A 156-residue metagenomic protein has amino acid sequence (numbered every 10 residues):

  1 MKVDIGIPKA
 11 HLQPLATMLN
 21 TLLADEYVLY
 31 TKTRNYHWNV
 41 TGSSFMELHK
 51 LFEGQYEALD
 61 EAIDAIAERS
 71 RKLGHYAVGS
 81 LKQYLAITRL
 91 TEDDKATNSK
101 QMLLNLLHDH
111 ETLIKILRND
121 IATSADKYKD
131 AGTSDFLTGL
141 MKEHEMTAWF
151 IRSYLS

Functional and structural regions predicted by a protein language model:
M1-L22, S99, L103: Disorder-to-helix initiation segments
K2, N35, V40-M46, Y76-G79 (+2 more regions): Residue-level signal for pocket-adjacent positions within structured domains
I7-P14, V28-G54, R118-G132: Helix-loop segments that flank and shape redox-cofactor active sites
T17-N20, A24, K50, E57 (+2 more regions): A generic "alpha-helical surface" signal
L23, Y30, H37, Y56 (+6 more regions): A structural signal for well-ordered alpha-helices, especially hydrophobic packing surfaces of coiled-coils
S44-Q83: Conserved alpha-helical segments that form or flank metal/cofactor-binding pockets of metalloenzymes
M46, E53-D64, T123-M141, M146-F150: Charged, amphipathic alpha-helical segments and their flanking helix caps
D64, E68, L85-G139: Acidic/histidine-rich alpha-helical segments that form the ligand environment of transition-metal centers
